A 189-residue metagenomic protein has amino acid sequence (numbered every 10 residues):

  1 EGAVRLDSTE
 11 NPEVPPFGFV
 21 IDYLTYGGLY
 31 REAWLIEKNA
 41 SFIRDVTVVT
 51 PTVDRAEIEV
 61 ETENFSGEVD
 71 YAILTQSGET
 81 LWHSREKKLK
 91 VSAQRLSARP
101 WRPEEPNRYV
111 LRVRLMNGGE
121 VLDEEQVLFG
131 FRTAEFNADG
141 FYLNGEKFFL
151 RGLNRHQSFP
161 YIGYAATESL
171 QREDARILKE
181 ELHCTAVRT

Functional and structural regions predicted by a protein language model:
E1-T189: Secreted/periplasmic carbohydrate-active enzymes, especially glycoside hydrolases
